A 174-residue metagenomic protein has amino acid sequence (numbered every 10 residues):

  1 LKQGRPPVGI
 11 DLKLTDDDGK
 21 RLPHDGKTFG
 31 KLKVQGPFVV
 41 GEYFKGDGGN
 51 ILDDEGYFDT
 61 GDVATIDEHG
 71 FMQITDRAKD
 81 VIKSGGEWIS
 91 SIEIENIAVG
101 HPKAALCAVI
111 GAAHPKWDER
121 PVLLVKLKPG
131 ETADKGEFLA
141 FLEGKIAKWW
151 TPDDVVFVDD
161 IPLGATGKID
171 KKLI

Functional and structural regions predicted by a protein language model:
L1-M72, A78-V81, I94-E95: Conserved AMP-binding/adenylate-forming
R5, K45, A140, G144 (+1 more regions): Charged/polar, solvent-exposed surface patches and flexible loops
D16-D18, F141, P162: Compositionally biased, low-complexity segments enriched in small residues
T28, D47-G49, L123, F138 (+1 more regions): Short, glycine/charged-enriched secondary-structure capping and boundary segments
G36, G41-E42, V63-W150, D160 (+1 more regions): AMP-binding/adenylate-forming catalytic core of the ANL superfamily
V158-I174: Flexible lysine-rich "adenylation lid" loop at the C-terminal edge of ANL adenylation domains
